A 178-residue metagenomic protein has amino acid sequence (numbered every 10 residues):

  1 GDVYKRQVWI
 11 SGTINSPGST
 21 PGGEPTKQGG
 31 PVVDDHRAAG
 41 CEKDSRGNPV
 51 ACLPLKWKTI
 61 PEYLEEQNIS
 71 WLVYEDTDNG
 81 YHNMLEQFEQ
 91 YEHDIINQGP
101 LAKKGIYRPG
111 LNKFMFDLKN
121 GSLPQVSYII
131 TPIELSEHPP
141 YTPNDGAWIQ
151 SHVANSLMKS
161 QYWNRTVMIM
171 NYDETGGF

Functional and structural regions predicted by a protein language model:
G1-F178: N-terminal pro-sequences and low-complexity stem/linker regions of secreted or lumenal proteins
